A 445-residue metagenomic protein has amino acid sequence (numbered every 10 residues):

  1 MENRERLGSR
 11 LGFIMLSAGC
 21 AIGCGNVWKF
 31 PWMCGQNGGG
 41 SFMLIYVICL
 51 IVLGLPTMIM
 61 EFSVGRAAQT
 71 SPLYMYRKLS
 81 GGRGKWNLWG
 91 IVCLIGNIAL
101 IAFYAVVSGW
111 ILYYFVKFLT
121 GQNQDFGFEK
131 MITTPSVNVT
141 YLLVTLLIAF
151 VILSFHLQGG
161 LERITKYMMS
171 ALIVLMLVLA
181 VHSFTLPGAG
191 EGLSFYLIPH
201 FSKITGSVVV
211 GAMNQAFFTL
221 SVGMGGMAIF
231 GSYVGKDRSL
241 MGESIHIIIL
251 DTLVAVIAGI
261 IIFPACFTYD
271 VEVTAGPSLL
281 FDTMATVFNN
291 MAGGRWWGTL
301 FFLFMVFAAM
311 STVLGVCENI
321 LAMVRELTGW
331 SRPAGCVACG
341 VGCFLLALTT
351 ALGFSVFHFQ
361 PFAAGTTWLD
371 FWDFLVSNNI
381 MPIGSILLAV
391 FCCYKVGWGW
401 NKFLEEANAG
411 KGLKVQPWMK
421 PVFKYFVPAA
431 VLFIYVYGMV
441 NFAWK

Functional and structural regions predicted by a protein language model:
M1-K29, T57-F62, R66-L88, G235-S239 (+1 more regions): Membrane-interface "cap" regions at the ends of multi-pass membrane proteins
E2-N3, L7, E162, K166-M310 (+2 more regions): Membrane-embedded translocation segments of transport machinery
N3-E5, W32-N37, A67-V92, A105-G160 (+5 more regions): Inter-helical loop and helix-membrane interface segments of multi-pass membrane transporters/permeases
R6, G12-I14, C20, S136-T140 (+5 more regions): Loop-to-transmembrane helix boundary motifs in multi-pass membrane proteins
R6-S17, F42-I45, G84-I98, L142-T145 (+6 more regions): Select transmembrane alpha-helical segments in multipass membrane proteins
L11-C49, G226-G231, M241-I245, I249-T252 (+2 more regions): Transmembrane helix-boundary motif of multi-pass solute transporters/channels
Y74, S108-T133, V234-D237, G242 (+7 more regions): Helix-loop-helix connectors at the membrane interface of multi-pass transporters/channels
L88-N97, T328-G342, F371-V431: C-terminal membrane-solvent junction of multi-pass transporters and transport-like membrane proteins
